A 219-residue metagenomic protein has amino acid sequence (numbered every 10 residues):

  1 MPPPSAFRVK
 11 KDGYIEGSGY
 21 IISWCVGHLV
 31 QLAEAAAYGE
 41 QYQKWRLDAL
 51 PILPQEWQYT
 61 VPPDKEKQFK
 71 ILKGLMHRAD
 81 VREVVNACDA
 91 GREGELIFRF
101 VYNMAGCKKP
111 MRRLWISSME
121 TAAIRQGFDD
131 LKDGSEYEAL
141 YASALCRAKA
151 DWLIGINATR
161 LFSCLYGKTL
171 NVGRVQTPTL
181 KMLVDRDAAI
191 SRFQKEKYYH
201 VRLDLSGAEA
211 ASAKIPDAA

Functional and structural regions predicted by a protein language model:
M1-A148, W152, I215-A219: Intrinsically disordered, low-complexity regulatory segments
D151-A218: Prokaryote-biased recognition of long, low-complexity C-terminal linker/tail segments that are poorly structured
